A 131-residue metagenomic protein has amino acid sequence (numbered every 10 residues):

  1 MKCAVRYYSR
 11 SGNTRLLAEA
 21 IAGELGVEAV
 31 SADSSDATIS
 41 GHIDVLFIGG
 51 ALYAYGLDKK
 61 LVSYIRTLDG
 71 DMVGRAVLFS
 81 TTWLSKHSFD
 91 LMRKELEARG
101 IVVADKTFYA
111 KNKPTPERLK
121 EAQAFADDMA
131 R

Functional and structural regions predicted by a protein language model:
C3-A4, S9-S34, S40-R131: FMN-binding flavodoxin-like domain, especially the glycine-rich phosphate-binding loop
